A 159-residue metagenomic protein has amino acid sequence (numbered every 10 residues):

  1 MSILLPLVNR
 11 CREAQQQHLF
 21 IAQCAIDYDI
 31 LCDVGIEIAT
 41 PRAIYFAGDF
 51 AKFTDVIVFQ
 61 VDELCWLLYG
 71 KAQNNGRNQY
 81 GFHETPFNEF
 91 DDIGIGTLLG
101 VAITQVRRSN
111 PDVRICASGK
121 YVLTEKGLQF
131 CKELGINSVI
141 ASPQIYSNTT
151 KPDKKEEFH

Functional and structural regions predicted by a protein language model:
M1-H159: Conserved alpha/beta-domain cores
